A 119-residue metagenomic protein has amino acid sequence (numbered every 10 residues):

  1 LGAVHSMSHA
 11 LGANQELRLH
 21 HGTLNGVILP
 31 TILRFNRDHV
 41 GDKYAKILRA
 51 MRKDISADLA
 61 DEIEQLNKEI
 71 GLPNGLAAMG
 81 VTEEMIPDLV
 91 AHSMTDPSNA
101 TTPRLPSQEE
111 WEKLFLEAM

Functional and structural regions predicted by a protein language model:
L1-E62: Active-site segments that bind and position negatively charged phosphate/pyrophosphate groups
Y44, A50-M119: C-terminal charged capping/lid subdomain of soluble metabolic enzymes
